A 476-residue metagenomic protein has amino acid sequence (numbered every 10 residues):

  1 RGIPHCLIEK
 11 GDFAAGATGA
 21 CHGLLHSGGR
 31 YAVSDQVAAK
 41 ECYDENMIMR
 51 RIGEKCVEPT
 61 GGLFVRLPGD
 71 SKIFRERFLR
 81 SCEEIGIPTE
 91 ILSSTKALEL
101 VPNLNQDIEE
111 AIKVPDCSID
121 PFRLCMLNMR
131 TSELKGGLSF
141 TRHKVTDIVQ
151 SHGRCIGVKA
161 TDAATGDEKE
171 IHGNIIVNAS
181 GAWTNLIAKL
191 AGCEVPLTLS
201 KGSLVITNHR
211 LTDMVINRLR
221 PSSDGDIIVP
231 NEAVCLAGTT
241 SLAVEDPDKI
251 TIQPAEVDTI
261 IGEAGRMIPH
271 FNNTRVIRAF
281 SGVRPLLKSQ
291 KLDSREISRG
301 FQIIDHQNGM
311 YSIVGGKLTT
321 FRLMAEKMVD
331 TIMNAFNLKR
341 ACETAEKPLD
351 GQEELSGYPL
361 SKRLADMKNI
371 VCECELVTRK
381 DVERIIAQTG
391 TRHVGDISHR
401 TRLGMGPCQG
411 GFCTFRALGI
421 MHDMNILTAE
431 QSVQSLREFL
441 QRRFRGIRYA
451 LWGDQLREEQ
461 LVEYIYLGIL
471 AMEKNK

Functional and structural regions predicted by a protein language model:
R1-C21: Glycine-rich FAD pyrophosphate-binding loop
G2-H5, T89, T274: Hydrophobic anchor at the start of a short beta-strand that flanks the dinucleotide cofactor-binding loop
G23-L100: Dinucleotide-binding Rossmann-like beta1-alpha1 core, especially the glycine-rich loop that anchors the ADP
V65-T141, D147-R154, K159, E232 (+2 more regions): Flavin (FAD/FMN) cofactor-binding and adjacent substrate-gating region of FAD-dependent oxidoreductase domains
P121, T131, L186-K189, E194-S203 (+4 more regions): C-terminal catalytic lobe of FAD-dependent flavoproteins
A164-I175, A179: Core beta-strand elements of the Rossmann-like FAD/NAD(P) dinucleotide-binding domain in flavoenzyme oxidoreductases
E354-G357, G419-K476: Intrinsic disorder at enzyme termini
